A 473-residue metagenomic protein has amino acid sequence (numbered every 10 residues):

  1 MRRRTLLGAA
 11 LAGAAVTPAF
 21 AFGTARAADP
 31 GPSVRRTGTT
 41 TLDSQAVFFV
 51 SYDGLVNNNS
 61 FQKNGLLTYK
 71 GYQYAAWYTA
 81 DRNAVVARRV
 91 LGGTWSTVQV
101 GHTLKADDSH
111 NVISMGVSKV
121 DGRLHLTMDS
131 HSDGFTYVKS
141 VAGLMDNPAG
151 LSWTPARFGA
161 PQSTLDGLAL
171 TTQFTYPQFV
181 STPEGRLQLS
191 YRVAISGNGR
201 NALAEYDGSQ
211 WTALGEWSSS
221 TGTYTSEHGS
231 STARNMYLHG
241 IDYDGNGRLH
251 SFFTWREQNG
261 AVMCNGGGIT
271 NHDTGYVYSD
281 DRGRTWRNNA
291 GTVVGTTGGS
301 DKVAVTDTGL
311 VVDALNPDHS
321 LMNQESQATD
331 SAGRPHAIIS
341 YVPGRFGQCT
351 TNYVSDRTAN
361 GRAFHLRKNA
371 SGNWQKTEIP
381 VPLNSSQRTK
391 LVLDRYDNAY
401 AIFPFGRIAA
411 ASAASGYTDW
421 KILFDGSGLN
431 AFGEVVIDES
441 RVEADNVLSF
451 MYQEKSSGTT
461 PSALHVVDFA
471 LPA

Functional and structural regions predicted by a protein language model:
T5-T24: N-terminal export signals
P30-A473: Extracellular, repeat-based ectodomains that mediate carbohydrate processing or recognition
